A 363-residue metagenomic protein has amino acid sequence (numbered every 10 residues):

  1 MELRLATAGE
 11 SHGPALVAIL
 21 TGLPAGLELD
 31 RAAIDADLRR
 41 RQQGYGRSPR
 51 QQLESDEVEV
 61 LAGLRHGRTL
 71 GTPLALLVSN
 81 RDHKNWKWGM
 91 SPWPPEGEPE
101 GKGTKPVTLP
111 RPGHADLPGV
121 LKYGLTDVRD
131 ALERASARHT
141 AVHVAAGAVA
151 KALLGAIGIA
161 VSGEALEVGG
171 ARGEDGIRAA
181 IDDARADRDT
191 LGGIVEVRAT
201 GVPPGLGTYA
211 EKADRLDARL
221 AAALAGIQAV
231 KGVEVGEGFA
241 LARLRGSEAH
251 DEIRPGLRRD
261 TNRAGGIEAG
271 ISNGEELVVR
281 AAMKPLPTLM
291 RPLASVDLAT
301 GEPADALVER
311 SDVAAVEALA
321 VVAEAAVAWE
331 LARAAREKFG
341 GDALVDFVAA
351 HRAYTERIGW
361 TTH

Functional and structural regions predicted by a protein language model:
M1-H363: Generic N-terminal targeting/processing segments that precede catalytic cores or assembly contacts
